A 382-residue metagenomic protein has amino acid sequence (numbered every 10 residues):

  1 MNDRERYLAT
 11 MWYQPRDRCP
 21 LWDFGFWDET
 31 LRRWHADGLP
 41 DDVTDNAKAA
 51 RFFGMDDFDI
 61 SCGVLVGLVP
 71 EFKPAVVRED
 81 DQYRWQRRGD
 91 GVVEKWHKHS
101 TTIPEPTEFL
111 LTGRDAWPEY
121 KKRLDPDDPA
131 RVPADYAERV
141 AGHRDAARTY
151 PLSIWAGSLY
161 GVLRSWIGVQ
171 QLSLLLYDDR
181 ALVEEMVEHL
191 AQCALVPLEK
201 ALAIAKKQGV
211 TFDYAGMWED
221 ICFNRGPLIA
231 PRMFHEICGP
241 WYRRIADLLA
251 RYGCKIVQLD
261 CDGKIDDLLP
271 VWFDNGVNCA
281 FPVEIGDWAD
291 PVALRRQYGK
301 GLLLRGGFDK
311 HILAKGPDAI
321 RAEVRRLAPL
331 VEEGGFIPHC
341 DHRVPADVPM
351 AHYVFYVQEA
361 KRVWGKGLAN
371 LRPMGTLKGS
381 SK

Functional and structural regions predicted by a protein language model:
M1-L39, W85-R87, W96, R114-K382: Active-site loop segments of alpha/beta catalytic cores
R32-K73: Segments that shape or occlude catalytic/ligand-binding pockets
K73-R78, Q82: A structural signal for short, hydrophobic beta-strand segments that form beta-sheets in beta-rich/all-beta domains
I103-T112: Short, surface-exposed linear segments at secondary-structure transitions and domain or protein termini
